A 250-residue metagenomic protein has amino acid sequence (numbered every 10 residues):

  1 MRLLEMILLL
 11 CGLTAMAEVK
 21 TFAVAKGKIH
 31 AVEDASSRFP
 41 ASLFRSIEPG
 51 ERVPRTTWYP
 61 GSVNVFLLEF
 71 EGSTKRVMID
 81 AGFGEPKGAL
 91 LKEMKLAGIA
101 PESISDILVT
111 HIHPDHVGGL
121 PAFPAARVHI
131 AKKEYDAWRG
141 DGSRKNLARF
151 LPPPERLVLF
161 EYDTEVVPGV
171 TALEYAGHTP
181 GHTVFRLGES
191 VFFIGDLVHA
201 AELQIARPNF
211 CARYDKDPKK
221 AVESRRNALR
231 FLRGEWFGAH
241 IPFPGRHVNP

Functional and structural regions predicted by a protein language model:
M1-L9: Sec-dependent signal peptide recognition, specifically the positively charged N-region followed immediately by
L8-A17: Hydrophobic h-region of N-terminal signal peptides that target proteins for export in Gram-negative bacteria
E18-A23, L96-I99, S103, R127-E174 (+2 more regions): Metallo-beta-lactamase
V19-L96, V184-L197: Conserved beta-strand hairpin/beta-sheet module of binuclear metal-dependent hydrolase folds, prominently
F83, P114, E134, V198-H199 (+1 more regions): Short, glycine/acidic-enriched loop or turn micro-motifs at the edges of active sites
P86-I130: Active-site metal-binding motif and surrounding structural segment of the metallo-beta-lactamase
L108-H116, H178, H182, H240: Histidine-centered divalent metal-coordination motifs
T164, L173-E174, P180-N249: Metallo-beta-lactamase
